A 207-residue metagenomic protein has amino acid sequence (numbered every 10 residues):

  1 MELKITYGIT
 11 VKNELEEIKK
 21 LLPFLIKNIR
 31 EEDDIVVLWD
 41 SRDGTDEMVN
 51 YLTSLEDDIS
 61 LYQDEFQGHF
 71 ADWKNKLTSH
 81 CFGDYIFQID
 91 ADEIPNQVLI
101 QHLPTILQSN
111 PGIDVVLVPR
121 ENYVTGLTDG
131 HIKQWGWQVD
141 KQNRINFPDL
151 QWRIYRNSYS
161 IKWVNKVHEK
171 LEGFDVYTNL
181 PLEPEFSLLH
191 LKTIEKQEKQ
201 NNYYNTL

Functional and structural regions predicted by a protein language model:
M1-K27: N-proximal low-complexity "stem/linker" segments adjacent to membrane-targeting elements
E2-L3, C81-D84: Active-site acidic short loop of glycosyltransferases
L22-Q63: Acidic donor-binding segment of Leloir-type glycosyltransferases
Q63-F70: Short, acidic/glycine-rich phosphate-metal binding loop used to engage nucleotide
A71-T78, I94-L207: Catalytic-site signature of metal-activated, phosphate-bearing donor transferases, centered on the GT-A/GT-A-like
G83-I94: Short beta-strand-to-loop acidic/aromatic patch adjacent to the donor-nucleotide binding site
